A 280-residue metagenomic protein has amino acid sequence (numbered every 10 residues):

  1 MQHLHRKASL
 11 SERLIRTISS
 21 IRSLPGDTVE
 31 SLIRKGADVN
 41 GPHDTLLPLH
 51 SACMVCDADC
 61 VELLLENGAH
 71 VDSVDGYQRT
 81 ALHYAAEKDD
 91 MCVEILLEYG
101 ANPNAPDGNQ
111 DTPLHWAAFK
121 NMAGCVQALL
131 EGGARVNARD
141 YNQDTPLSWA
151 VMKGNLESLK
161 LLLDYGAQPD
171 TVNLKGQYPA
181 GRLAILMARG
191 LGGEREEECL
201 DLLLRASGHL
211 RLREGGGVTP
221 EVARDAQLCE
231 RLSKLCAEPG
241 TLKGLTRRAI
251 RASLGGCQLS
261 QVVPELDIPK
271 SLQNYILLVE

Functional and structural regions predicted by a protein language model:
M1-S51: N-terminal segments that cap or nucleate solenoid repeat domains
H3-K7, K35, G181-E280: Cullin-RING E3 adaptor/co-adaptor recruitment helices
S19-L24, S51-D57, Y84-D89, W116-M122 (+2 more regions): Ankyrin repeat A-helix N-terminal signature
L24-I33, D57-E66, D89-E98, M122-E131 (+2 more regions): Ankyrin repeat structural motif
P42-H43, D75, D107, D140 (+1 more regions): Ankyrin repeat boundary/linker residues
V61-D111, W116: A generic tandem-repeat structural signature
